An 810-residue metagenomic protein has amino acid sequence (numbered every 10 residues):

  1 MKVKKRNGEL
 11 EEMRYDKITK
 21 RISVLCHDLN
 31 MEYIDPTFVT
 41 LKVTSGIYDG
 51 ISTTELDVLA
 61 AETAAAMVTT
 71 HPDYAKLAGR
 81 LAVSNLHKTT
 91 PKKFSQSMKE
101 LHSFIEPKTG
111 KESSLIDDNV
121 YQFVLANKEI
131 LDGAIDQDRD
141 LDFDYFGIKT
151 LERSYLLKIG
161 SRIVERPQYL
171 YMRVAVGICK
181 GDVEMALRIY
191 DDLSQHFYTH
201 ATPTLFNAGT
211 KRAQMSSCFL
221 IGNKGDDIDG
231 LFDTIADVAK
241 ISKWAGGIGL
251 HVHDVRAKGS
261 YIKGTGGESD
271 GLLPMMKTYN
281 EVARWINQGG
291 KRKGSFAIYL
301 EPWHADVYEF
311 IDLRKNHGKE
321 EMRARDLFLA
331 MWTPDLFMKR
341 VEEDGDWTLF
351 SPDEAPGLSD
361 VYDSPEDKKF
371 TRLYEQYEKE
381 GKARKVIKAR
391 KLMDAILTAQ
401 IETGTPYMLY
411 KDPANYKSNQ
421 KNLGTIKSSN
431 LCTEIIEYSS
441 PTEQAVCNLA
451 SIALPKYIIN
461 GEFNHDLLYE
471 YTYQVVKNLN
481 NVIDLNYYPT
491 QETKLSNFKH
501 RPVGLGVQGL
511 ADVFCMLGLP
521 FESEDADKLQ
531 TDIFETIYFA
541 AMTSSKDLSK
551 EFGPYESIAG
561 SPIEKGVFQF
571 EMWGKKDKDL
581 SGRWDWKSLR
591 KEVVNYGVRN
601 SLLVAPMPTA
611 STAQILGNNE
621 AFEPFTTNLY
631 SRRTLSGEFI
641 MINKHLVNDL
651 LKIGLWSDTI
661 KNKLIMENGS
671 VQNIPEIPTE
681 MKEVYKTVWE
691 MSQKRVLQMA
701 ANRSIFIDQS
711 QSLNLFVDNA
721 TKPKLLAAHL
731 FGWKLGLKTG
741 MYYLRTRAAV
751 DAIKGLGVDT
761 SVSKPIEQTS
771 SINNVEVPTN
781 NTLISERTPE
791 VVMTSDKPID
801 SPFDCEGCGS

Functional and structural regions predicted by a protein language model:
E9, Y33-M172, L187-Y190: Core nucleic-acid recognition elements
R14-E32, M172-C179, F625: Short, surface-exposed, low-complexity cationic segments
F123-T150, I436-E437, L479-D484, D579-R583 (+2 more regions): Catalytic alpha/beta core of large soluble enzyme barrels
L157, R162, Y169, V174-G264 (+8 more regions): Function-dense linear segments that define catalytic or interfacial modules in macromolecule-processing proteins
R162-I221, D229, K369-A399, T403-M408 (+1 more regions): Gly/Pro-rich turn-and-neighbor structural signature
D312, E321, R325-I396, Q400-T403: Polar, glycine-rich mid-to-C-terminal structural blocks that act as macromolecule-binding/assembly scaffolds
Y471-K494, F498, P502, P520-T609 (+4 more regions): Internal maturation/activation junctions in enzymes
I753-S810: Acidic, low-complexity intrinsically disordered tails
